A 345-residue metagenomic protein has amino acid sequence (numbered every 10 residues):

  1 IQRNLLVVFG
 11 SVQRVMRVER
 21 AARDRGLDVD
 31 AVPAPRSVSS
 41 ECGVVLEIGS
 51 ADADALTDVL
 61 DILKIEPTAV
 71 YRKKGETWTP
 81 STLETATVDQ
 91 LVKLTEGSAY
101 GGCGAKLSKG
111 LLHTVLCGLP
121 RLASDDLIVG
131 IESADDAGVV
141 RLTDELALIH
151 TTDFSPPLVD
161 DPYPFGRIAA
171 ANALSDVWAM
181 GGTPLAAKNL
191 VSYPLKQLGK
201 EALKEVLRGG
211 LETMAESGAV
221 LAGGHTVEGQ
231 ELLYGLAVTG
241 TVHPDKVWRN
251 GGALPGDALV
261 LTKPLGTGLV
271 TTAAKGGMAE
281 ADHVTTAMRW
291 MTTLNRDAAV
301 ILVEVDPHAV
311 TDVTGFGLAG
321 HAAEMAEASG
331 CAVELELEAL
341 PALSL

Functional and structural regions predicted by a protein language model:
I1-V88: Positively charged, small/polar-rich N-terminal and surface patches that mediate targeting and assembly and bind
A86-L345: Helix-biased detector of long, well-ordered alpha-helical tracts
